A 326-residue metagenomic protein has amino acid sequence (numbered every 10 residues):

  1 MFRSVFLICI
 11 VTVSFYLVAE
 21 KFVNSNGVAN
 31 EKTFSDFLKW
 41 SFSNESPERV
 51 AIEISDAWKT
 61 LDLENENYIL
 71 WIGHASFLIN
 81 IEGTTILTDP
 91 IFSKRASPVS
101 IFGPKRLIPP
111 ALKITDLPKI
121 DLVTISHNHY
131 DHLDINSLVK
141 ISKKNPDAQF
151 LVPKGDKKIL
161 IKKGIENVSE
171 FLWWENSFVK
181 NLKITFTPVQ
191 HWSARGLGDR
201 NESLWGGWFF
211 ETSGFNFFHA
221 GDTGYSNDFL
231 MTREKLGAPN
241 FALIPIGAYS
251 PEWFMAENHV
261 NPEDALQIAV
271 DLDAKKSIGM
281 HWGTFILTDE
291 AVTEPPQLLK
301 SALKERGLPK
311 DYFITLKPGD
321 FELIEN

Functional and structural regions predicted by a protein language model:
F2-K105, P110-D116, E211-G221, N240-G247 (+1 more regions): Metallo-beta-lactamase
E45-E64, P153-F215, L298-D320, E325: Metallo-beta-lactamase
D56-W58, L107-K113, I135-V139, S203-G207 (+2 more regions): A generic local structural motif
G73-A75, H129-D131, H191, T223-S226: Short beta->alpha connector loops
S93-S100, A111-N176, T187-P188: Active-site HxH/HxHxD metal-binding segment of metal-dependent hydrolases
A96, L133, A194, E252 (+1 more regions): Glycine/Thr-rich phosphate-binding loops of Rossmann-like dinucleotide-binding domains
V99-P104, S126-H129, R195-D199, F218-D222 (+1 more regions): Short, flexible loop segments at the rims of nucleotide/cofactor-binding pockets, characterized by
I114-L117, L122, H129, S137 (+3 more regions): Cap/insert and terminal regions of metallo-dependent hydrolase folds
